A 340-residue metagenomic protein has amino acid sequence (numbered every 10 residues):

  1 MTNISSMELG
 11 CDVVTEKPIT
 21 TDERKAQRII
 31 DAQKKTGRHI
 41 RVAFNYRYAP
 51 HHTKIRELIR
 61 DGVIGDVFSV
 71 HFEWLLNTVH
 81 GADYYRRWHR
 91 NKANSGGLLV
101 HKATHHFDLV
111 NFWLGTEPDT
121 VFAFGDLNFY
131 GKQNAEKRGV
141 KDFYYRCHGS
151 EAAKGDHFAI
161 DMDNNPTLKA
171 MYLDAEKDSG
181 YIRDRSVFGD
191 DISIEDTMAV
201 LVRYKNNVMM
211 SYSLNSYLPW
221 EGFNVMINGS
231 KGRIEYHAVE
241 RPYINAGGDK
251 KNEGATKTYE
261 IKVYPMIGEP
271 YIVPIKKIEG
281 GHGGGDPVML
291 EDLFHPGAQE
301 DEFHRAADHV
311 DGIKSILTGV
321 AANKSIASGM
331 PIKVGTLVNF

Functional and structural regions predicted by a protein language model:
M1-I4, Q27, A49, T53 (+4 more regions): A structural signal for well-ordered alpha-helical segments within the folded catalytic domains of diverse enzymes
M1-R47, G62: Beta-strand-loop-alpha-helix segment that lines the small-molecule cofactor/substrate pocket of alpha/beta enzymes
M7-E8, K34, R60-V63, G115 (+2 more regions): Residue-level signal for alpha-helix termini/capping positions
T20-T21, R47, N77, P219 (+1 more regions): Glycine-/small-residue-rich active-site loops that bind phosphorylated ligands and cofactors
Y46-R185, L293, G329: Predominantly a Rossmann-like dinucleotide-binding segment in NAD(P)-dependent oxidoreductases
N94-H101, V187-F188, K276-G284: A short glycine-threonine-serine/GTX helix/turn-capping micro-motif
A152-S211, S216-W220, A238-E240: Contiguous C-terminal substrate-recognition/catalytic subdomains in enzyme active sites
I194-F340: C-terminal helical cap and adjacent loop that interface with cofactors, partners, or active-site loops
